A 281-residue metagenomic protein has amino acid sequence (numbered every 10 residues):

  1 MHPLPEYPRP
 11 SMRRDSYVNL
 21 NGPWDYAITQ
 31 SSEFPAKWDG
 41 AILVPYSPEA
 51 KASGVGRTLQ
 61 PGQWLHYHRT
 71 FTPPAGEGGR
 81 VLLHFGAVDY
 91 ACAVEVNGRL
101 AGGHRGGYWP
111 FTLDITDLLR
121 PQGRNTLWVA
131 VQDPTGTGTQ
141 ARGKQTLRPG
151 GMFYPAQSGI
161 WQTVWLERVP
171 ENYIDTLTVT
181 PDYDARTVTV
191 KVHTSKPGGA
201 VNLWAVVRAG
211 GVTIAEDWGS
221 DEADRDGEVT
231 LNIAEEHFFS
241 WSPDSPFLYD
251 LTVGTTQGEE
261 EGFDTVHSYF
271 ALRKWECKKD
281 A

Functional and structural regions predicted by a protein language model:
P5-S11, D25-S31, R57, P61-I174 (+3 more regions): Accessory beta-strand-rich segments of carbohydrate-active enzymes
N19, W64-T70, R80-L82, P110 (+6 more regions): Intrinsic-disorder/low-complexity, polar/charged segments enriched in Ser/Thr/Lys/Arg/Asp/Glu/Gln
V94-V96, R186-D221, V229: Beta-strand-rich binding/interaction modules
L113-L118, T230-P246: Signal that preferentially marks extracellular ectodomain short beta-strand elements of beta-sandwich modules
T126-V129, S245-Q257: Short, aromatic- and glycine-rich surface loops/edge beta-strands on solvent-exposed regions
I160, A215-D217, G262-V266: Extracellular and select intracellular beta-sandwich modules with Ser/Thr-enriched, small-residue motifs on
R168-G198: Surface beta-strand/loop "capping" patches
T178, T252-A281: N-terminal carbohydrate-binding accessory modules
